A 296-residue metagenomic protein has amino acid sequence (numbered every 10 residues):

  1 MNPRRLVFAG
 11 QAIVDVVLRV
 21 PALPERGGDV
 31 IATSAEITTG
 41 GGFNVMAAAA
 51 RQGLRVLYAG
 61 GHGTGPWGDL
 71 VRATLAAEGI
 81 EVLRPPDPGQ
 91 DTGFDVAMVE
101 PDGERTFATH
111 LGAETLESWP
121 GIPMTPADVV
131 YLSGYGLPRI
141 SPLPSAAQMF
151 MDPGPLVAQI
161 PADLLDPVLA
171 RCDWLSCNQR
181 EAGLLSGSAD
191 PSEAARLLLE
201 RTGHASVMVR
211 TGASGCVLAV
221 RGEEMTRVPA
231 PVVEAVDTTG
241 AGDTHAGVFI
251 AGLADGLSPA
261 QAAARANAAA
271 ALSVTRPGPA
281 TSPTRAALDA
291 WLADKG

Functional and structural regions predicted by a protein language model:
M1-A12, L57, D69-D87, A97-M225: Ribokinase/PfkB-type carbohydrate-kinase core domain
M1-G61, P66-L70, E234-A235, P283: Glycine-rich phosphate/adenosyl-contacting loop at the front of the ribokinase-like
M1-V7, P191-G296: Conserved phosphate-binding/catalytic region of the ribokinase-like
D15, G183, A280: Nucleotide phosphate-binding site architecture
A48, T74, V248, G252: Rossmann-fold NAD(P)-dependent oxidoreductase module
A49, N178, G242: Short, conserved phosphate/pyrophosphate- and ester-handling motifs at nucleotide-, phospho-/glycolipid
Q90-G93: Short acidic/glycine-enriched loop/turn segments that link adjacent beta-strands
